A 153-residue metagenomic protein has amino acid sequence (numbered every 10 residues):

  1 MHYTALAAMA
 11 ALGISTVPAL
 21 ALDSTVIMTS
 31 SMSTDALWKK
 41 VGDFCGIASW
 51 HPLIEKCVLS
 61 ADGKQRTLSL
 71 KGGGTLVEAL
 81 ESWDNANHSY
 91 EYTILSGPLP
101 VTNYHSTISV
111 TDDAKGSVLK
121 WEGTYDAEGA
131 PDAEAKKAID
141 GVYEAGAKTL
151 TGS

Functional and structural regions predicted by a protein language model:
M1-A7: Bacterial N-terminal signal peptides that target proteins for export
A7-S15: Bacterial N-terminal signal peptides
P18-L59: Hydrophobic ligand-binding cavity/cleft-lining segments
A36-V41, I47, R66, L80 (+2 more regions): Hydrophobic pocket/interface hotspot
K40-W50, W83-A86, A145-T149, S153: Structured segments of extracytoplasmic/periplasmic soluble domains in secreted or envelope-associated proteins
K71-G116, T124-E128: Hydrophobic-ligand binding "helix-grip"
P100, V118-S153: A conserved amphipathic terminal alpha-helix motif
